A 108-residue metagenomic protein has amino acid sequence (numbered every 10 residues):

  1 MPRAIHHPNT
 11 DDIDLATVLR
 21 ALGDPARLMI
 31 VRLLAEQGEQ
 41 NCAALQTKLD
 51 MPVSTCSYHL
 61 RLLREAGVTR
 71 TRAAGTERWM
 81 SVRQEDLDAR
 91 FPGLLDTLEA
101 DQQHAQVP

Functional and structural regions predicted by a protein language model:
D14, E36, R78-P108: Conserved segment of winged-helix/HTH DNA-binding domains
R20-G23, R32-E36: Short, locally clustered residues in the helix-turn-helix/winged-helix DNA-binding domain
P25-L28, Q37-N41: Short capping segments at the starts of secondary-structure elements
T47, R64-E65: Alpha-helical residues within the helix-turn-helix
P52: Helix-turn-helix DNA-binding motif, specifically the short coil turn and the N-cap/start of the second
E65-A74, S81: Beta-hairpin "wing" of winged helix-turn-helix
